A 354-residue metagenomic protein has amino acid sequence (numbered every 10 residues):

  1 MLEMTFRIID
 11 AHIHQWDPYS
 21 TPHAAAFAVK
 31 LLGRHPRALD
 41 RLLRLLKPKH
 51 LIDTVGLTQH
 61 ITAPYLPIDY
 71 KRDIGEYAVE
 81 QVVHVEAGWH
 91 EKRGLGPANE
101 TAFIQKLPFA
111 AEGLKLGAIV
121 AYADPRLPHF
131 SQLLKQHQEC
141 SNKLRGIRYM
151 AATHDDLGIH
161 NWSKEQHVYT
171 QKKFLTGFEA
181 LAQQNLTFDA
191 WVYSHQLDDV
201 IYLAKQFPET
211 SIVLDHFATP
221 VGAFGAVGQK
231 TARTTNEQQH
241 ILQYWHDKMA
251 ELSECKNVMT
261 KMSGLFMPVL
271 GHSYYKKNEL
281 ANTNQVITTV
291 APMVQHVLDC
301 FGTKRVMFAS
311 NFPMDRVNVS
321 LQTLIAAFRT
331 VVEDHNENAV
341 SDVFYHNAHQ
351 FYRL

Functional and structural regions predicted by a protein language model:
L2-A11, P18-R72, Q81, Q295-M307 (+1 more regions): Mid-to-C-terminal alpha-helical segments outside catalytic/metal-binding sites
F6-D10, E80-H84, L116-V120, L144-R148 (+4 more regions): Structural preference for beta-strand elements that scaffold enzyme active sites
H14, A87-G88, A121-R126, Y149-H154 (+5 more regions): Active-site beta-loop-alpha junctions enriched in small/polar residues
D17-Y65, E76-Q81, N142-H167, T210-S211 (+4 more regions): Active-site gating loops and adjacent loop-to-helix segments of metal-dependent hydrolytic enzymes
Y19, A24, L31-G33, K164-M307: Catalytic pocket-lining loop regions of alpha/beta-barrel enzymes, especially the amidohydrolase/enolase/GH5 lineages
Q59-D69, G96-L107, S131, T170-L175 (+3 more regions): Well-ordered, non-membrane alpha-helical segments in soluble/globular domains
H60-P64, H90-P97, A123-S131, W191-D198 (+4 more regions): Acidic-and-aromatic substrate-binding clefts and catalytic sites of carbohydrate-active enzymes
Y70-A78, V82, E100-L114, L133-I147 (+5 more regions): Acidic (Asp/Glu)-rich catalytic clusters
